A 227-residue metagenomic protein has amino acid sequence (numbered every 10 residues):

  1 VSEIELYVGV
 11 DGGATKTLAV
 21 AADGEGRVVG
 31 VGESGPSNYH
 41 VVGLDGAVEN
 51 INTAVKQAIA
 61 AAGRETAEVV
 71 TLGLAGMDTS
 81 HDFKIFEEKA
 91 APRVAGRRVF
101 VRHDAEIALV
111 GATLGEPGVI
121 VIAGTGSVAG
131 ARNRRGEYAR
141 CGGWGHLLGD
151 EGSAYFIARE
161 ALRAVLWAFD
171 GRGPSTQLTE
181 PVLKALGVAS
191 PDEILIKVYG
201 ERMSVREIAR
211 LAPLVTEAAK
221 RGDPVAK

Functional and structural regions predicted by a protein language model:
V1-E3, G96-I120, E137: Conserved phosphate-binding catalytic cores of ATP/NTP-utilizing and phosphoryl-transfer enzymes
I4-E49, T53, T66, Y138 (+1 more regions): Short glycine-rich, Thr/Ser-proximal phosphate-binding strand/loop in the N-terminal lobe of ATP-dependent enzymes
E5-D11, A67-T71, F100, G118-I122 (+1 more regions): Short glycine-aspartate micro-motif
T17-A22, V110, I120-V121, S127-R132: Short beta-strand scaffold segments in enzyme catalytic cores
H40, A58-F100, A112-T113: Short beta-strand-loop/turn "lid" adjacent to the catalytic site in phosphate-handling enzymes
V41, N50, L183-K227: Adenine-nucleotide phosphate-binding core of ATP-dependent small-molecule kinases
T71-M77, A123-T125, K227: Glycine-rich beta-strand-to-loop/alpha-helix junction loops that act as flexible
E137-V188: Glycine-rich phosphate-binding loop plus the immediately following alpha-helix
